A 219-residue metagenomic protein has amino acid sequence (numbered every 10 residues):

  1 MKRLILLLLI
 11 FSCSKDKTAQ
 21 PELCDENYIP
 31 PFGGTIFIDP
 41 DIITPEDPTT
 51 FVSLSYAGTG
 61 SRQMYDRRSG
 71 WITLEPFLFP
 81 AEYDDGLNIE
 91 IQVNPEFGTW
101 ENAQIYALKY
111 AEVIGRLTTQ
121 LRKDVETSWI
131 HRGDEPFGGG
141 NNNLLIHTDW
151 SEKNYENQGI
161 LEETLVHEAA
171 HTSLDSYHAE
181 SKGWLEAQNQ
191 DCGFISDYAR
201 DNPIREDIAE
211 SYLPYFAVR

Functional and structural regions predicted by a protein language model:
R3-S12: Sec-dependent N-terminal signal peptides
F11-I29: Bacterial Sec-dependent N-terminal signal peptides
Q20-E22, D39-L144: Auxiliary, metal-adjacent structural segments of Zn-dependent hydrolase domains
T119, A170-D175, P214-V218: Sec-exported extracytoplasmic/periplasmic mature domains
F137-G140, S173-A187: A structural motif
H147-T164: Short pre-active-site segment immediately N-terminal to the catalytic Zn-binding motif
G159-H178, A209: Active-site recognition of the HExxH zinc-binding catalytic motif
E186-R219: Metalloprotease/metallohydrolase-associated module, dominated by Zn2+-dependent proteases
